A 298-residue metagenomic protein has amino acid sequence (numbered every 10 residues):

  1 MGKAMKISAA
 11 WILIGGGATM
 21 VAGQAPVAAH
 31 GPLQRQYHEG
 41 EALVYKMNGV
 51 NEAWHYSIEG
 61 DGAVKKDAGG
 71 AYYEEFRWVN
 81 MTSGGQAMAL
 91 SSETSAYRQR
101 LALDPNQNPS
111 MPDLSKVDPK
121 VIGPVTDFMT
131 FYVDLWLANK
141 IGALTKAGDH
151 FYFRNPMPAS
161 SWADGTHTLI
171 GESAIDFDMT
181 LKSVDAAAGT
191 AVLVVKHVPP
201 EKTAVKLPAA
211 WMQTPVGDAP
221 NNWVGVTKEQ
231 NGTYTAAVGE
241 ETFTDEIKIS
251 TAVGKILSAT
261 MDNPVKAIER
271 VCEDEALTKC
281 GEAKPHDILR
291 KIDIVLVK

Functional and structural regions predicted by a protein language model:
M1-I7: Positively charged n-region of N-terminal signal peptides that target proteins for export
S8-T19: Bacterial N-terminal signal peptides
A25-K298: Signature of exported/secreted
